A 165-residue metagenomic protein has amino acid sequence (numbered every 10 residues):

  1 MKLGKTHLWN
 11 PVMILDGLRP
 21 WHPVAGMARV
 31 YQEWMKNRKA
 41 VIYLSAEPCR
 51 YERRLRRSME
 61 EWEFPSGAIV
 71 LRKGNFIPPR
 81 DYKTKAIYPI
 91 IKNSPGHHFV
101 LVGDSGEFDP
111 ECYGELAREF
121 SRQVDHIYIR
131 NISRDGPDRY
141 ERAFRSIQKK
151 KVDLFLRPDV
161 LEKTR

Functional and structural regions predicted by a protein language model:
M1-Y88, R134: Alpha-helical substrate-recognition element adjacent to the catalytic core
K39, P95-H98, Q123-D125: Short coil/turn segments at beta-strand junctions that form active-site/ligand-binding loops
I42-L44, V70, V100-V102, Y128 (+1 more regions): Hydrophobic/aromatic beta-strand patches that form the interior of the parallel beta-sheet core in alpha/beta enzyme
R50, E107-F108: Short alpha-helical
R57-F64, Y88-N93, G114-R122: Short, surface-exposed basic-aromatic patches at helix termini and helix-loop junctions that form
I87-G106: Conserved Lys-Pro-Asp/Glu-containing loop-to-beta segment of HAD-superfamily phosphomonoesterases, centered on
V102, D109-K149: Acidic, Mg2+-coordinating phosphoryl-transfer loop and its flanking beta/alpha structural elements, shared across
E141-R165: Low-complexity, Gly/Ser/Thr/Pro-rich intrinsically disordered linker/tail segments
